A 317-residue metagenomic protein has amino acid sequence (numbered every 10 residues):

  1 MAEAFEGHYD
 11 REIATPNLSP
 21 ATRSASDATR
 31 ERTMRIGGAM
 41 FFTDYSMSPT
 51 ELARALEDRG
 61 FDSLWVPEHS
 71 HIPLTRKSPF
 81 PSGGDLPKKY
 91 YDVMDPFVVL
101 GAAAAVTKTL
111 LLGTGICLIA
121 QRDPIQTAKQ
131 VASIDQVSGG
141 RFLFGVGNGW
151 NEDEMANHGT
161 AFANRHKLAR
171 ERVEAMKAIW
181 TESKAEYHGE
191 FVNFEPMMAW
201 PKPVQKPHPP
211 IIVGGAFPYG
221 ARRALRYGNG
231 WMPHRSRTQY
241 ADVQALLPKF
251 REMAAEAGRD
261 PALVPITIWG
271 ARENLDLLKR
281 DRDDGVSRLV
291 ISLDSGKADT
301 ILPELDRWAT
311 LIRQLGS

Functional and structural regions predicted by a protein language model:
M1-R11: Extreme N-terminal basic, low-complexity initiation segments that serve as generic localization/processing leaders
E6, A14-N17, R23-S317: Active-site-adjacent structural elements that line small-molecule/cofactor binding pockets in enzymes
